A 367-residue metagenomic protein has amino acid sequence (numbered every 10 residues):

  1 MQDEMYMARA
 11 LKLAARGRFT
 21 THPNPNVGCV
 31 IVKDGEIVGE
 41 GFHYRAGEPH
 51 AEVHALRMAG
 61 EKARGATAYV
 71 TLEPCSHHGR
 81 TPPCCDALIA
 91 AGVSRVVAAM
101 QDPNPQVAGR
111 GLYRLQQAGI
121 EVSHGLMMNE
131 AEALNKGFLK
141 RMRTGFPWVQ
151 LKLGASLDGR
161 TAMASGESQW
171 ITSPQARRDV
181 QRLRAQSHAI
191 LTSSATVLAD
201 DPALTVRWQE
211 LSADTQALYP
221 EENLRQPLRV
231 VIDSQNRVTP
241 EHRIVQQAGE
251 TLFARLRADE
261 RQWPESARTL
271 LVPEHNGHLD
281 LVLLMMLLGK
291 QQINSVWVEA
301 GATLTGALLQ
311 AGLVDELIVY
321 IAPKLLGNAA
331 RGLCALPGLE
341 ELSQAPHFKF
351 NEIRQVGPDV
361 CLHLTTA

Functional and structural regions predicted by a protein language model:
D3-H22, R141: Short, basic/aromatic recognition patches
A10, G28, C75, L115 (+7 more regions): Residue-level signal for inorganic ion chemistry
V27-G35, L153-G154, L362: Short beta-strand scaffold segments in enzyme catalytic cores
I31-E130, L309: Zn2+-dependent cytidine deaminase-like catalytic core
P103-Q106, N129-E130, L198, R237-T239 (+2 more regions): Short gly/pro/ser/thr-enriched loop/turn and capping motifs at secondary-structure boundaries
K140, Q150-L157, T161-N294, T303-G306: Active-site ligand-binding patch in enzyme domains
Q310-F348: Flexible, gly/pro- and Lys/Arg-enriched active-site loops
P337-A367: Conserved histidine-centered catalytic loops in small-molecule metabolism enzymes
